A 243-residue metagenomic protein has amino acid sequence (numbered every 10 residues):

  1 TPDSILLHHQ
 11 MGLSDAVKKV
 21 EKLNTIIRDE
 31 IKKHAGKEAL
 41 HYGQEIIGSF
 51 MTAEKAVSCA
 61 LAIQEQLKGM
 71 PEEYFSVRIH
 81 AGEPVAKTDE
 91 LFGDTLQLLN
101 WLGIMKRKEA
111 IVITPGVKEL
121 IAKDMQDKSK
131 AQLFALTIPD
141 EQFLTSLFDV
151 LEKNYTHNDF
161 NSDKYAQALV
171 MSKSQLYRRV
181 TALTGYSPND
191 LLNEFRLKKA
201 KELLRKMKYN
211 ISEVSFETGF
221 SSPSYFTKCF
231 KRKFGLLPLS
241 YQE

Functional and structural regions predicted by a protein language model:
T1-K55: Catalytic NTP-binding/metal-coordinating core of nucleotidyl cyclase/transferase enzymes
K22-H34, A62-M70, V150: Generic non-transmembrane alpha-helical segments
G48-F134: Catalytic beta-strand-to-alpha-helix segment of the class III nucleotidyl cyclase homology domain
K128-T145, A182-D190, E194: Short, Lys/Arg-enriched, Trp-marked, Pro/Gly-tolerant hinge/linker segments that flank
L147-F160, V180, T184, K201-N210 (+2 more regions): Basic, amphipathic alpha-helical hairpins
K164-M171, L176, V180, V214-S221 (+2 more regions): Append "Primarily bacterial transcriptional regulators
A182-S221, E243: Terminal helix-turn-helix DNA-binding modules in bacterial transcription factors
K228-E243: …primarily DNA-binding HTH/wHTH and HhH modules…
